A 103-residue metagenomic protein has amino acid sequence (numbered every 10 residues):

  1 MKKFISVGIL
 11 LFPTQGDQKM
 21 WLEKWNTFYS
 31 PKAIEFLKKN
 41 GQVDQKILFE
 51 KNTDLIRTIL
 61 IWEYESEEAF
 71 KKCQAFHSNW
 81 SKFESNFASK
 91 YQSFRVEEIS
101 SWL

Functional and structural regions predicted by a protein language model:
M1-F4, K51-L55: Short, flexible turn/loop "capping" segments at secondary-structure junctions
M1-K2, E23, Q45, S89: Generic cytosolic/nucleocytoplasmic N-terminal low-complexity/intrinsically disordered segments
K3-F12, I59: Active-site-flanking beta-strand signature of metal-NTP-handling nucleotidyl enzymes and homologous cyclase-like
F12-N26: Short, surface-exposed ligand-recognition loops at beta-strand->loop->(often short) alpha-helix junctions that present
T27-D44, D54, I61-S100: An amphipathic, aromatic/His-enriched active-site/gating alpha helix that lines ligand/cofactor pockets
K46-E50: Short, solvent-exposed loop/turn elements at beta->coil junctions and helix N-caps that rim active or binding pockets
